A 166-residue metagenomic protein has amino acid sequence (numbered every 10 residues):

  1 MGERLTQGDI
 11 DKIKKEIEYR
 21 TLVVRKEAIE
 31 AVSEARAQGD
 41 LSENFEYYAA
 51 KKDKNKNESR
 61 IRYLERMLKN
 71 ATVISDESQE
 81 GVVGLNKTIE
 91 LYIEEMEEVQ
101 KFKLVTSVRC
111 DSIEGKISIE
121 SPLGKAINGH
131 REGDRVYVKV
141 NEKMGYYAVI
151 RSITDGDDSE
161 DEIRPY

Functional and structural regions predicted by a protein language model:
M1-S59, E160-Y166: N-terminal cationic and glycine-rich segments that engage phosphates or anionic surfaces
R20, Q38, L64-A71, A126 (+2 more regions): Conserved, well-folded catalytic cores of nucleic-acid-processing and energy-transducing macromolecular machines
V24, I29-V32, E58, E65-L68 (+2 more regions): A general secondary-structure boundary signal
F45-G81: Internal alpha/beta loop-helix hairpins
S75-D157: Non-DNA-binding regulatory cores of transcription-related proteins, predominantly C-terminal effector-binding
